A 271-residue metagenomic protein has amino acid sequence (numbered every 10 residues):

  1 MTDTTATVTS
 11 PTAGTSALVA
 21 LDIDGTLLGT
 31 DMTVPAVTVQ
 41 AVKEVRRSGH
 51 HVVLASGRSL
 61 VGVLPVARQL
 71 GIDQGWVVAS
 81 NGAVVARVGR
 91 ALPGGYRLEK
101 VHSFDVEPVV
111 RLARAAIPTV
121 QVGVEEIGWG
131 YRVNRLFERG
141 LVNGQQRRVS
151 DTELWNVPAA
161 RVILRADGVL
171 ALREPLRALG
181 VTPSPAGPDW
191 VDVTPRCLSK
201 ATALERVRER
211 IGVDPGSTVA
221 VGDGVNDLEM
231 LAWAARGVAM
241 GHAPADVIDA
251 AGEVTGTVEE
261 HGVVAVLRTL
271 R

Functional and structural regions predicted by a protein language model:
T9-S10, G14-L18, P35, T194 (+1 more regions): Mg2+-dependent phosphoryl-transfer enzymes with acidic/Ser/Thr/Gly-rich catalytic loops
T33-E138: Active-site phosphate-binding/coordination module
G49-V53, D73-G75, A160-R161, G216-T218 (+1 more regions): Short active-site oxyanion
H51, Q121, T182, R236-G237 (+1 more regions): Residue-level detector of anion-binding/catalytic polar loops
L70-D73, N81, R177-G180, W233-A234 (+1 more regions): Short, structured coil segments at secondary-structure junctions
K100-H102, R147-V149, V254-T257: Short acidic-hydrophobic, aromatic-tinged amphipathic segments that line or gate anion-handling sites
A116-V221, V225-W233, H242: Conserved acidic, metal-coordinating active-site core of Asp-based, Mg2+-dependent phosphoryl-transfer enzymes
